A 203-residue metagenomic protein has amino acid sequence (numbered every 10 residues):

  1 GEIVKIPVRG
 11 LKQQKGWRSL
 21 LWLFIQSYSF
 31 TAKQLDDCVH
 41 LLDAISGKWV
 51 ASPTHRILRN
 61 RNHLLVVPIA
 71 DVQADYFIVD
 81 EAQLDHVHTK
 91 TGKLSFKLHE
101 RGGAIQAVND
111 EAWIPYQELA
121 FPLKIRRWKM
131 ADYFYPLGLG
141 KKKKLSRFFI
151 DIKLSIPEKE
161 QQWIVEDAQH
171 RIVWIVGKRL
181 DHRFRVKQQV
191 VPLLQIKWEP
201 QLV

Functional and structural regions predicted by a protein language model:
G1-V203: AMP-forming adenylation/ATP pyrophosphatase catalytic core
